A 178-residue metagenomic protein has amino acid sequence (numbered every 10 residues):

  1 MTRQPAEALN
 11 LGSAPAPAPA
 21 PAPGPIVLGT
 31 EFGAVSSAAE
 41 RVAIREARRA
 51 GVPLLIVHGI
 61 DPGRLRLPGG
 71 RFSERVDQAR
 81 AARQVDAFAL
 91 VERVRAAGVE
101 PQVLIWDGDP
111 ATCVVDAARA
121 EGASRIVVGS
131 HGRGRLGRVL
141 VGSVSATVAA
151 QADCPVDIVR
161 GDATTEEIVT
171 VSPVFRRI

Functional and structural regions predicted by a protein language model:
M1-A22, V35, V42, E92-I126 (+1 more regions): Structural beta-alpha unit
P15-S73, G161, R177-I178: Small/aliphatic-rich secondary-structure junction motif
A39, R66-G69, V115-D116, R138-L140 (+1 more regions): Short, well-ordered secondary-structure micro-motifs
E46, A50-P53, V99, A123 (+1 more regions): Short glycine/serine/threonine/alanine-rich loop segments
L55-V57, Q102-W106, D157-V159: General small-molecule cofactor/ligand-binding pocket signal
S73-V85: A short acidic, glycine-rich active-site loop that binds or catalyzes chemistry on phosphate/adenosine moieties
R125-Q151, T165-V169: Glycine-rich, Arg-bearing micro-motifs that act as flexible, cationic patches
C154-E166: Short, flexible loop segments at boundaries between secondary-structure elements
